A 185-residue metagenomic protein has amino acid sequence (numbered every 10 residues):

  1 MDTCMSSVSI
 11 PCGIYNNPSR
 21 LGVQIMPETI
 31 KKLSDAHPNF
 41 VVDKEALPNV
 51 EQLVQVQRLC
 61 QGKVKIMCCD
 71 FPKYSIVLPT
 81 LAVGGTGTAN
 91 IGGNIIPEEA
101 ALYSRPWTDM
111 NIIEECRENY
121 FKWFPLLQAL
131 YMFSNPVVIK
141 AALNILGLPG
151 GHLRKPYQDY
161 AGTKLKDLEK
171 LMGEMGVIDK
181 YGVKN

Functional and structural regions predicted by a protein language model:
M1-T3: Short, charged beta->alpha transition segments
M5-I10, P18-F133: Catalytic alpha/beta core domains of metabolic enzymes, predominantly
I14: Active-site-flanking beta-strand signature of metal-NTP-handling nucleotidyl enzymes and homologous cyclase-like
L81-A82, K122-Q158: Conserved short secondary-structure transition element at the edge of the structured enzyme core that lines
L148-G182: Flexible C-terminal active-site loop/helix
